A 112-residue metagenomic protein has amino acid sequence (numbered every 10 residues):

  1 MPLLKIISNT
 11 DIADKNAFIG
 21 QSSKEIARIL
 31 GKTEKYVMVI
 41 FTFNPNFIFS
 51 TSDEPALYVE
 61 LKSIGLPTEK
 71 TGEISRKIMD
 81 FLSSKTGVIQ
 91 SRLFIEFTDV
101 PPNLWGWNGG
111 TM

Functional and structural regions predicted by a protein language model:
M1-M112: Interaction-mediating elements
